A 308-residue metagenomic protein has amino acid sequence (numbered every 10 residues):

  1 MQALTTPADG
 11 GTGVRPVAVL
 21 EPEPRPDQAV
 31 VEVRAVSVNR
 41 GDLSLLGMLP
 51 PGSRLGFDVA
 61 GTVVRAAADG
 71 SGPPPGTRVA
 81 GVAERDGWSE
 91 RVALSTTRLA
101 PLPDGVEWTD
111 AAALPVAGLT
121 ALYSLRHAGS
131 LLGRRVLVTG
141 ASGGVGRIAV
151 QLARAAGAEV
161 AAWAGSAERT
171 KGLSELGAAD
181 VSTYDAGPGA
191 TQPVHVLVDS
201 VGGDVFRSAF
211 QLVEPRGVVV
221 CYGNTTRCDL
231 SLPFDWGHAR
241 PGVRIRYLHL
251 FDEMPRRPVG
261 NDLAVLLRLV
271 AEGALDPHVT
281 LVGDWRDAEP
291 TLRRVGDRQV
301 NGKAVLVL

Functional and structural regions predicted by a protein language model:
L20-S37, L46-D86, S200: Glycine-rich beta-strand-centered segment in the early N-terminal region that forms part of a ligand/cofactor-binding
S44, V79-G140: NAD(P)H dinucleotide-binding glycine-rich loop of Rossmann-like/cofactor-binding domains, especially the beta1-alpha1
R78, R135, E159, G217-V218 (+1 more regions): Short glycine-centered segments of the SAM/dcSAM-binding site in methyltransferase folds
P115-D185: Mid-domain Rossmann-like dinucleotide-binding core that forms the NAD(H)/NADP(H) cofactor-binding site
G189-L197: A short acidic, Gly/Pro-enriched loop at the edge of an enzyme's catalytic core that lines a small-molecule cofactor
D204-A274, L308: Glycine-rich phosphate-binding loop and adjacent beta-alpha segment of Rossmann(oid) nucleotide-cofactor-binding
R257-L308: C-terminal hydrophobic helical "lid"/dimerization subdomain of Rossmann-like NAD(P)H-dependent oxidoreductases
